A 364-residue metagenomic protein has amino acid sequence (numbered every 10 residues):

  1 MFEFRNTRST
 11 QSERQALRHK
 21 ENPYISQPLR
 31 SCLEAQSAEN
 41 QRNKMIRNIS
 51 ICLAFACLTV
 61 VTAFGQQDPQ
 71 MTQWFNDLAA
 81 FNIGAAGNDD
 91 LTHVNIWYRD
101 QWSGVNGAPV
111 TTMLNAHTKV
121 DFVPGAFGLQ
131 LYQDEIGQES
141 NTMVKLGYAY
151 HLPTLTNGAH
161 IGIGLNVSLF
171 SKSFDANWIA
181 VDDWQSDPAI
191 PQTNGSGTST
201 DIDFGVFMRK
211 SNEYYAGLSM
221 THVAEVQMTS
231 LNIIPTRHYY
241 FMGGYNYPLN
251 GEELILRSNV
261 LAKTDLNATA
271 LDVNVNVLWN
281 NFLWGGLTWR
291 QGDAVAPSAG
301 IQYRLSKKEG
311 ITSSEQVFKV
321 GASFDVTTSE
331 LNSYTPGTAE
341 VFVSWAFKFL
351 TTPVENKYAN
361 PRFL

Functional and structural regions predicted by a protein language model:
M1-R8, S12-D68, A346-L364: Cleavable N-terminal export/targeting peptides
Q66-L364: Subset of outer-membrane beta-barrel
